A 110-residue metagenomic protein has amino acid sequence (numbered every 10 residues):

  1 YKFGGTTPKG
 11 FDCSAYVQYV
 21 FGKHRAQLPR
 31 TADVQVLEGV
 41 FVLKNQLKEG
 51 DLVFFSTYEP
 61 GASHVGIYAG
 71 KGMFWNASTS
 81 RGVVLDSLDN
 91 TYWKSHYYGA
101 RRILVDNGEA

Functional and structural regions predicted by a protein language model:
Y1-E49: Catalytic cysteine-centered active-site loop
D12, S63-H64: Short loop/turn microsegments at loop-to-beta-strand junctions
A26, V42, E59-A62, A69-A110: Aromatic- and glycine-rich peptidoglycan recognition patches
